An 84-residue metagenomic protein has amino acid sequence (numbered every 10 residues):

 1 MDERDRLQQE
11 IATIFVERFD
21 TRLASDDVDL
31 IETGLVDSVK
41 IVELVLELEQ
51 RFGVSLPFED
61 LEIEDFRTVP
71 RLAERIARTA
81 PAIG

Functional and structural regions predicted by a protein language model:
M1-L23, E74-G84: Thiotemplate assembly-line natural product biosynthesis machinery
Q9, V39-V42: Short alpha-helical elements of helix-turn-helix
S25-V39, D60-T68: Glycine-rich loop motifs involved in handling phospho/adenylate chemistry
V42-D65, G84: Phosphopantetheinylated carrier protein domains
